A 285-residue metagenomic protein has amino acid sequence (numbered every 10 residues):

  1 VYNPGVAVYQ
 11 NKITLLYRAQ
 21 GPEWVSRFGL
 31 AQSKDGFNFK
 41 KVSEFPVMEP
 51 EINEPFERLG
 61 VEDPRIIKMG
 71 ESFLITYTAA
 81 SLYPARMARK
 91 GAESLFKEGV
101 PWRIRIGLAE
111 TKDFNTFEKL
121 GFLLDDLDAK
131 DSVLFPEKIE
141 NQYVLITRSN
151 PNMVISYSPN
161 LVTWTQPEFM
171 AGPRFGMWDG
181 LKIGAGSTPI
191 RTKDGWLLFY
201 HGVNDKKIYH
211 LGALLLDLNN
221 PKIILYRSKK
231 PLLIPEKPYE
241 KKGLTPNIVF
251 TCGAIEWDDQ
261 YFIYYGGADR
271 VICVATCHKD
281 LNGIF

Functional and structural regions predicted by a protein language model:
V1-L59, I67-L181, I190-N247, D258-F285: Beta-rich carbohydrate-recognition and catalytic domains
C252: C-terminal substrate/ligand-recognition segments
I255: Anion (oxyanion) recognition and catalysis
